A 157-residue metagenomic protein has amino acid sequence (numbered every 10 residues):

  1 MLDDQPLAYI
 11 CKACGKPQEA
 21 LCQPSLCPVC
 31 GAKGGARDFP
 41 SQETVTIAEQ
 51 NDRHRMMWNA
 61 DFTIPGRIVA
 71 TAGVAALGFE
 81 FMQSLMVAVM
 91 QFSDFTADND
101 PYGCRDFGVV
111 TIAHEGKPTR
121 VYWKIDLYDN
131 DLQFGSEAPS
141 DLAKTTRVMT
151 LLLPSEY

Functional and structural regions predicted by a protein language model:
M1-Q5: A broadly conserved sequence feature marking short terminus-proximal activation segments in nucleic acid-centric
P6-A8, P24: Residues immediately within or flanking Cys/His clusters that coordinate Zn2+ in small zinc-binding modules
A13-P17, V29-A32: Short Cys/His-rich local motifs and their 1-3 flanking residues in nucleic-acid-associated proteins and small
Q18-A20, V110: Generic detection of short hydrophobic beta-strand segments and adjacent strand-loop junctions
C22-G34: Cysteine-rich micro-motifs
Q23, F39, D126: Surface loops and adjacent helix of pleckstrin homology
A36-A113: Compact soluble domain cores
G103-Y157: Short, compact, well-ordered microdomains
